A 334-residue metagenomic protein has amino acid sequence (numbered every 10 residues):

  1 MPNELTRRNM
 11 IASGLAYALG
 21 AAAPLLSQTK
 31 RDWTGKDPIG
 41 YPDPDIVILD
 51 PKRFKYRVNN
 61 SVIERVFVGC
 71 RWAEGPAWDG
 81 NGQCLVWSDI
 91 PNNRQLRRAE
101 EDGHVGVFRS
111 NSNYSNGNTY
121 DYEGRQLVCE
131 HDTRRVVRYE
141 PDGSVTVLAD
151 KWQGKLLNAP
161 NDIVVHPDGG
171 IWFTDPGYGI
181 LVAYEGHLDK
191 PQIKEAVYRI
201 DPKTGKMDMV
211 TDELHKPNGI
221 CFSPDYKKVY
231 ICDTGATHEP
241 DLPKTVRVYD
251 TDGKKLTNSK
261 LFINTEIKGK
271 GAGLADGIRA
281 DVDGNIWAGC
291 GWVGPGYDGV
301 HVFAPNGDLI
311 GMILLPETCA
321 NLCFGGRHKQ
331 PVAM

Functional and structural regions predicted by a protein language model:
P2-Y17: N-terminal secretory signal peptides and thylakoid transit peptides that target proteins across membranes
K30-S61: Blade/loop signatures of beta-propeller domains
V62, V68-Q83, N111-E130, R135 (+7 more regions): Beta-rich, blade/repeat-based domains predominating in secreted/periplasmic proteins but also intracellular
W87-D102: Beta-propeller domains
R94-L96, R135-V137, A196-Y198, T245-R247 (+1 more regions): A short loop-to-beta-strand structural motif that recurs across blades of beta-propeller domains
G106-S110, T146-D150, M209-T211, T257-N264 (+1 more regions): Beta-propeller fold detector
Y249-K255: Short loop/turn segments immediately following beta-strands, especially the blade-tip and inter-blade linker loops
G294-M334: C-terminal closing repeat unit and adjoining cap/tail of repeat-based domains
